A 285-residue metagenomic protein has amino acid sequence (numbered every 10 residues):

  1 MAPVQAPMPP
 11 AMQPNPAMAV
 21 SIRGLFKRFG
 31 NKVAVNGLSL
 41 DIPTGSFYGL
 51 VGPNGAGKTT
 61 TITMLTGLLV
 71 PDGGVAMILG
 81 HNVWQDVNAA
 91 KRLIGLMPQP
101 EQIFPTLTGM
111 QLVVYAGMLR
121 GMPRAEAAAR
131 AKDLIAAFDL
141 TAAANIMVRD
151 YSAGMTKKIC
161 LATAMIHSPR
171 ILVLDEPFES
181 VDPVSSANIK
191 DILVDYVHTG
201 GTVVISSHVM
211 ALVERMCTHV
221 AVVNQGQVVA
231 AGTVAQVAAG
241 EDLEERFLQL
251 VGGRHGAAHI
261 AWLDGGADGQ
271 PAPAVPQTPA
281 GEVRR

Functional and structural regions predicted by a protein language model:
V114, M118, A125-A143: Conserved ABC ATPase "signature" region
L172-E176: Catalytic Walker B motif of ABC-type/P-loop ATPase nucleotide-binding domains
A187-T199: Helical segment within the ABC ATPase nucleotide-binding domain
V213-R215: A short, surface-exposed alpha-helical micro-motif characterized by mixed small hydrophobic and charged/polar residues
A231-G232: ABC ATPase "signature
